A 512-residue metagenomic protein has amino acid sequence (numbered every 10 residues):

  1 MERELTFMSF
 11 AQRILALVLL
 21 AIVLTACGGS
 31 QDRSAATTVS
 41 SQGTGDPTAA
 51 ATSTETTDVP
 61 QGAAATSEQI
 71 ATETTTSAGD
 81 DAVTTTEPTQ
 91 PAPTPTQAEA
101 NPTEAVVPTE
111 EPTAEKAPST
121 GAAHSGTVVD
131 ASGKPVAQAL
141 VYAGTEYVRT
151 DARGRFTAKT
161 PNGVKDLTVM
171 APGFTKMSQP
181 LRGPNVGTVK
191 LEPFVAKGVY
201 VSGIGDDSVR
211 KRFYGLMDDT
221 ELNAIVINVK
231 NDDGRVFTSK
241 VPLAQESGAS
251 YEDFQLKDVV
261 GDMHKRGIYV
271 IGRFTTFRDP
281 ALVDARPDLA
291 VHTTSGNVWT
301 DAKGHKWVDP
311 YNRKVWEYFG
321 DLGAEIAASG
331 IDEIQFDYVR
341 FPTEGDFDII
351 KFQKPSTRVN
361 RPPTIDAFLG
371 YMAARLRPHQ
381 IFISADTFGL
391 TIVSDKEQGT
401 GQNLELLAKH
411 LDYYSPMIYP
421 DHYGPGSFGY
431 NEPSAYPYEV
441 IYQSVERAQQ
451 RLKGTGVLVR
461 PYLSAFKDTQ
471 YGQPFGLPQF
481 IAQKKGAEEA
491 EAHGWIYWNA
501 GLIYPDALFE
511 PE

Functional and structural regions predicted by a protein language model:
V23-A26: C-terminal motif of bacterial Sec signal peptides marking the signal peptidase cleavage site
A100, A105-A117, Q179-K197: Extracellular beta-sheet/turn segments enriched in Thr/Pro/Gly and aliphatic residues
A122-H124, A131-T145: Short, ordered, surface-exposed loop/turn motifs in non-cytosolic proteins
P135, T145-K159: Short, acidic Ser/Thr/Gly-rich low-complexity loop/linker segments typical of extracellular and cell-surface proteins
G163-G173: A short, solvent-exposed beta-strand micro-motif common in secreted/extracellular proteins
F194-D207, F277-A328, I481: Active-site-adjacent "subsite" loops/lids of carbohydrate-active enzymes
K211-R235, A328-E333, Y413, A490-H493: Catalytic domains of carbohydrate-active enzymes, especially glycoside hydrolases
L411-H422, P437-Y438, R447-A448, L452-E512: Substrate-binding cleft of secreted/luminal carbohydrate-active enzymes
